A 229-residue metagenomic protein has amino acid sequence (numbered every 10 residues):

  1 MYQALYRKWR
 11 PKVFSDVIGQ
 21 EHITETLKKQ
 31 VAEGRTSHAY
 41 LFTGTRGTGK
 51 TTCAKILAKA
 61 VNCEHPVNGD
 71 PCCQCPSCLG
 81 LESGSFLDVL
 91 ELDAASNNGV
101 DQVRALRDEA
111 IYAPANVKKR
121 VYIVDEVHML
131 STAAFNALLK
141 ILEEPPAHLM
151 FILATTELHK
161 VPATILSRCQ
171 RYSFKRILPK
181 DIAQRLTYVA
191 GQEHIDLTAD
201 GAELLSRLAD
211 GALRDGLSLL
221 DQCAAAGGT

Functional and structural regions predicted by a protein language model:
M1-R171, D181, V189: P-loop/Walker A NTP-binding region and its immediately flanking N-terminal helices in P-loop NTPase folds
F14, F135, P162, A202 (+2 more regions): Alpha-helical structural signal
D16, P179, T198, L213-G216: Alpha-helix N-cap/helix-initiation sites
Q20, G211-A212: Short loop-to-helix capping motifs
H65, E193-L197: Short, polar/flexible loop-turn hinges at active-site or ligand-entry regions and domain interfaces
D93-A94, R171-A183, I195-D196, R207: Conserved AAA+ ATPase "SRH/arginine-finger" region at the nucleotide-binding site
Y122, T187, G191, G201-L208 (+1 more regions): C-terminal helical "lid" of AAA+/P-loop NTPase domains
